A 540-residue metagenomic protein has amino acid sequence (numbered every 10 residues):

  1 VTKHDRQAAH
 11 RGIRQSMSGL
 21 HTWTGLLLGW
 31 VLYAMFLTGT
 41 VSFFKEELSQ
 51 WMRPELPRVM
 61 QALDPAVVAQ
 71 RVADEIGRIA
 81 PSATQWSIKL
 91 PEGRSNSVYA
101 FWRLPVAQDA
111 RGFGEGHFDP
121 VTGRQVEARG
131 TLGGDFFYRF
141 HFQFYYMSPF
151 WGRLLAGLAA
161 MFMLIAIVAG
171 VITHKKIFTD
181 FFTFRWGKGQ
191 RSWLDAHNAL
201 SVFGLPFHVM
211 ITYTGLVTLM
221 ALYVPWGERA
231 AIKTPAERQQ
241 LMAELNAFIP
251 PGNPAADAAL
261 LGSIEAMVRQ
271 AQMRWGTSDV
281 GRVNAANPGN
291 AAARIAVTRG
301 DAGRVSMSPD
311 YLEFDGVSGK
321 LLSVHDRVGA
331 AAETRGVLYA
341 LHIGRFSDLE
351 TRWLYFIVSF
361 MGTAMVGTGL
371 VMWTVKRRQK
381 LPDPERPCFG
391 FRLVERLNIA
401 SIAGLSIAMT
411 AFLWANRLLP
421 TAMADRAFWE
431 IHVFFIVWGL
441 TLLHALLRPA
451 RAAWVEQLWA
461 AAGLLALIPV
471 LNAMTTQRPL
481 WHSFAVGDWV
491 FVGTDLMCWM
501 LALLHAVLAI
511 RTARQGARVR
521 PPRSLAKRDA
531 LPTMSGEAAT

Functional and structural regions predicted by a protein language model:
V1-T540: Conserved histidines in hydrophobic membrane contexts and catalytic metal-binding motifs
